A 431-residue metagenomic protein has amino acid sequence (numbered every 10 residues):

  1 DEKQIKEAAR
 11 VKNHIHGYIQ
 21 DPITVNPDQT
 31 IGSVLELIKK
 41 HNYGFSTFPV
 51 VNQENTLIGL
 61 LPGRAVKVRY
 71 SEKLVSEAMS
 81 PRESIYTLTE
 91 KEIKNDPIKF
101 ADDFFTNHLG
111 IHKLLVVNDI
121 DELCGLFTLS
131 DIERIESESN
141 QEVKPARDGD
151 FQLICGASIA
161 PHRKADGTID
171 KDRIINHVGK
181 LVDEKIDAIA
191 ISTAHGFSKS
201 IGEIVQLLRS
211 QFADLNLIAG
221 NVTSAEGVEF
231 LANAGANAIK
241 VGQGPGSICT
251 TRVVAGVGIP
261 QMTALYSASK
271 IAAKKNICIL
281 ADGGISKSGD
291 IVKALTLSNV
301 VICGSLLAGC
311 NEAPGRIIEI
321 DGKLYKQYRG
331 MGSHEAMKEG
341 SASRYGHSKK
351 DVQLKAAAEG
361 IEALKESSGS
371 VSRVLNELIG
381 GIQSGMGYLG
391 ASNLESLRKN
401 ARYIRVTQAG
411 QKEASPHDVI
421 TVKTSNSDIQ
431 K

Functional and structural regions predicted by a protein language model:
D1-A9, I93-N95, C124-P145, A165-I175 (+4 more regions): Active-site-adjacent beta->alpha loops and helix N-cap segments on the catalytic face of soluble alpha/beta enzymes
D1-E7, Y43-G44, P49, T56-E72 (+3 more regions): Short beta->alpha transition motifs characteristic of CBS
D1-K3, T24-V25, T47, T87-T89 (+6 more regions): Catalytic beta/alpha-barrel core
A8-H41, V50-N52, L57-L60, E72-H108 (+4 more regions): Bateman/CBS regulatory modules and CBS-like beta-alpha motifs in cytosolic regions of diverse proteins
Y18, D148-S158, R163-A165, L208-T223 (+2 more regions): Short beta-strand/loop segments at the ligand-binding rim of alpha/beta enzyme cores
N26, L88-T89, N95-D96, H112 (+3 more regions): Alpha/beta catalytic cores of nucleotide-metabolism and tRNA/nucleoside-modifying enzymes
I169, R173-L181, T223-V241, I285-V300: Catalytic cores of alpha/beta
D183-I189, Q211-L215, N233-A238, G244 (+2 more regions): Glycine-enriched alpha-helix->loop->beta-strand junction motifs that scaffold or abut catalytic
